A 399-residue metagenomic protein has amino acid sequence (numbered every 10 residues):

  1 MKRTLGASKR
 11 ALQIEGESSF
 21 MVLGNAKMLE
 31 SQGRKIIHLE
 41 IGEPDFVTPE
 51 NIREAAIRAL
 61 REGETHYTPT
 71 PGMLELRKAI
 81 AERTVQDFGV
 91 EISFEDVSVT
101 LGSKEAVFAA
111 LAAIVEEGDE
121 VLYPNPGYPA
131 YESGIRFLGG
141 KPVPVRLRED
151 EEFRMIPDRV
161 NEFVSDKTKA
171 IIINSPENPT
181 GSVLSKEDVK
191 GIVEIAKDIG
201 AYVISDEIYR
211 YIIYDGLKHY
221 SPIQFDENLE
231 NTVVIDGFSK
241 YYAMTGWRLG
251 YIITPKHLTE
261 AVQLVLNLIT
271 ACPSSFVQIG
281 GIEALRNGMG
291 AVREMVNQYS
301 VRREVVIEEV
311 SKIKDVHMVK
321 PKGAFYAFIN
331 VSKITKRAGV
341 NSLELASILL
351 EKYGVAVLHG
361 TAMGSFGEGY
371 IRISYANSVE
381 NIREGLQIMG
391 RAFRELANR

Functional and structural regions predicted by a protein language model:
M1-A7, A11, E15-E17, V22-N25 (+3 more regions): PLP-dependent class I/II
I37-E43, R58-R77: A glycine-/small-polar-enriched, mobile loop at the entrance of the PLP active site in fold-type I
Y67-T100: Conserved N-terminal alpha-helix of the aminotransferase class I/II PLP-enzyme fold
